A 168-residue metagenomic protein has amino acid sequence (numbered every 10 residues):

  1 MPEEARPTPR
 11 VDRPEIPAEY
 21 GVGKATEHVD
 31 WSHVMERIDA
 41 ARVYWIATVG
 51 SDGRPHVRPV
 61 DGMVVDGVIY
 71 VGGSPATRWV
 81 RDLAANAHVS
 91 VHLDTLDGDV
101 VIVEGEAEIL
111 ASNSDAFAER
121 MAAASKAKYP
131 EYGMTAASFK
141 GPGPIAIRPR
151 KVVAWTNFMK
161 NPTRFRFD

Functional and structural regions predicted by a protein language model:
M1-H28, D99-D168: Charged, gly/pro-rich active-site loop segments
P17-W45: Short, basic/aromatic recognition patches
V34, A76-D82, F117-M121: Amphipathic alpha-helical interface surfaces
A41-P75, R81-L83, V89-L93, I102-E106: Short beta-strand segments
R42-V43, H88, P130, V152: Generic structural signal for secondary-structure transition and capping sites
A84-V89, A123-A127: Short, intrinsically disordered, mixed-charge
T95-D97: Short, charged beta-turn/beta-strand-edge "cap" motif at the junction between a beta-strand and an adjacent loop
